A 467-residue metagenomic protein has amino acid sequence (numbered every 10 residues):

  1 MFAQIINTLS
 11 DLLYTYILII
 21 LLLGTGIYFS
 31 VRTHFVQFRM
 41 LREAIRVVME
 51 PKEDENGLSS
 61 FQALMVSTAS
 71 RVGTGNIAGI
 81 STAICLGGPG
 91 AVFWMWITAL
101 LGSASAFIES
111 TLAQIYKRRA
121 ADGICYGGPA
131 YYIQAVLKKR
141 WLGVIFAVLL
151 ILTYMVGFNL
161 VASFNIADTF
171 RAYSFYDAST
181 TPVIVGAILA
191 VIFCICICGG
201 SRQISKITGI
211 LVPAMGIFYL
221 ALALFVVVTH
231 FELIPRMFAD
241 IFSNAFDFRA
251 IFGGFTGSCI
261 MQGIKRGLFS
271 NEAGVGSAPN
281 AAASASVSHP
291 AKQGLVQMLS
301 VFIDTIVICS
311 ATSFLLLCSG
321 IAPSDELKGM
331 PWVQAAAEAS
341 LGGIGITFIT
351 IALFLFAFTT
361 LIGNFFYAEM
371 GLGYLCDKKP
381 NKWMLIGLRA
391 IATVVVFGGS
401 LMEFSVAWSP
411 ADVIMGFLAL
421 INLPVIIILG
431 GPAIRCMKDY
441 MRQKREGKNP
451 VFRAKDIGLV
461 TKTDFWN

Functional and structural regions predicted by a protein language model:
M1-T74, I84-A91, G102, I427-N467: N-terminal alpha-helical transmembrane segments of multi-pass membrane transport and channel/translocase proteins
F2, R32-Q37, G75-I80, P89 (+6 more regions): Transmembrane helix-loop junctions in multi-pass membrane proteins
L21-Y28, R32-I45, F164-F170, T181-T229 (+3 more regions): Membrane-interface loop-to-helix entry segments
T25-S30, T98-G123, P129-A130, Q134-F164 (+3 more regions): Helix-loop-helix module between adjacent transmembrane segments
S30, I108-K117, A121, L222-D240 (+4 more regions): Extracellular/periplasmic helix-exit of transmembrane alpha-helices
F35-S59, T82-I84, G88-V92, W96 (+4 more regions): Flexible loop linkers connecting adjacent transmembrane helices in multi-pass alpha-helical membrane transporters
D54-L86, L112-A130, Q134, I151 (+1 more regions): Alpha-helical membrane segments and immediately flanking helix-loop junctions that form or couple to the substrate/ion
L101-E109, A187-S201, V212-E232, K265-R266 (+2 more regions): Selective recognition of specific alpha-helical transmembrane segments in multi-pass small-molecule
